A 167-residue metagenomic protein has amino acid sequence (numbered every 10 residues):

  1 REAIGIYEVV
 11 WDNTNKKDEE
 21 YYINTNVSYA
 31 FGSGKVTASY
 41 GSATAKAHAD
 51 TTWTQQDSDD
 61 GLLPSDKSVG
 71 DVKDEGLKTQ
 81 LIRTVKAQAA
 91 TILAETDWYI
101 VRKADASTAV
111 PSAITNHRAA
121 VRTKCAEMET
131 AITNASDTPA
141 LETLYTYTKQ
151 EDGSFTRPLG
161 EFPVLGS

Functional and structural regions predicted by a protein language model:
R1-A94, A126-S167: Interaction-interface detector
K78, I82, K103-V110, I114: Short capping loops/turns at secondary-structure boundaries
V85-K86, I114-C125: Short amphipathic alpha-helical coiled-coil/interface segments
T96-A106, M128: Secondary-structure edge/capping motif, primarily at the C-terminal ends of alpha-helices and the immediately following
T108-A119, E142-L144: Short, charged, amphipathic alpha-helical segments
